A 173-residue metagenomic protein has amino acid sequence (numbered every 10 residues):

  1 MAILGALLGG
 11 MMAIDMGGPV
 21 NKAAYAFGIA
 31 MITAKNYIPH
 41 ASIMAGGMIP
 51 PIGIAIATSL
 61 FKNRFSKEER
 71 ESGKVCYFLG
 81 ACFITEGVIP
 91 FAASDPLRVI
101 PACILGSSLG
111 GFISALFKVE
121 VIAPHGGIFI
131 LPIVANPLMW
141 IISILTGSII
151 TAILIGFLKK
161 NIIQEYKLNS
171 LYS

Functional and structural regions predicted by a protein language model:
M1-N169: Pore-lining transmembrane helices
